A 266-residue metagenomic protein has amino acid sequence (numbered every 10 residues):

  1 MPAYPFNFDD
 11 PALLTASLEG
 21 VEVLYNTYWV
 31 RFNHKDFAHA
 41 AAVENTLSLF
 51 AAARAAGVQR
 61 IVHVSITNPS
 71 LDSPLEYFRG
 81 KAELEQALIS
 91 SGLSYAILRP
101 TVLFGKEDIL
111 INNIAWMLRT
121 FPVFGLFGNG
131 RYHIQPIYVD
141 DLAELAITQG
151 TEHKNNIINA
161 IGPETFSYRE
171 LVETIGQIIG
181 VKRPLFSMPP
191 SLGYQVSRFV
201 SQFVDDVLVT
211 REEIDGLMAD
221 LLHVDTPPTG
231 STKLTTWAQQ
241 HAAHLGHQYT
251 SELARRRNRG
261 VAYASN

Functional and structural regions predicted by a protein language model:
M1-A56, I66-L71: NAD(P)H-binding glycine-rich loop region in Rossmannoid oxidoreductase-like domains and their noncatalytic homologs
D10, N45-S48, R60, L84 (+1 more regions): Conserved cofactor-binding/catalytic machinery of classical short-chain dehydrogenase/reductase
A55-R60, L93: A short helix->loop->beta-strand "cap" motif at the edges of active sites that frequently abuts
L71-V181: Oxidoreductase cofactor-interface core, primarily capturing Rossmann-like NAD(P)-dependent enzymes
I175-H223, A262-N266: Terminal hydrophobic/aromatic helix or amphipathic segment near a protein terminus
G216-N266: Amphipathic terminal alpha-helices
